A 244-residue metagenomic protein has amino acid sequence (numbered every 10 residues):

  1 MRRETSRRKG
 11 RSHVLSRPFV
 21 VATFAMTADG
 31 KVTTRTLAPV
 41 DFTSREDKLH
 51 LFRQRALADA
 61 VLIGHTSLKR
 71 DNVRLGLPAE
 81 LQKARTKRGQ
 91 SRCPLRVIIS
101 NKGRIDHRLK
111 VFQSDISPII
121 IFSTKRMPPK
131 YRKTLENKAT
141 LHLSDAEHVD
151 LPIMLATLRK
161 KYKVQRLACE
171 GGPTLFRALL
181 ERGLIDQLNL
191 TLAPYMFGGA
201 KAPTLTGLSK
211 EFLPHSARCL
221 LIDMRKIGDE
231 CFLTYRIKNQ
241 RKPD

Functional and structural regions predicted by a protein language model:
M1-D244: Enzymes that bind and transform nitrogen-containing heteroaromatic metabolites
